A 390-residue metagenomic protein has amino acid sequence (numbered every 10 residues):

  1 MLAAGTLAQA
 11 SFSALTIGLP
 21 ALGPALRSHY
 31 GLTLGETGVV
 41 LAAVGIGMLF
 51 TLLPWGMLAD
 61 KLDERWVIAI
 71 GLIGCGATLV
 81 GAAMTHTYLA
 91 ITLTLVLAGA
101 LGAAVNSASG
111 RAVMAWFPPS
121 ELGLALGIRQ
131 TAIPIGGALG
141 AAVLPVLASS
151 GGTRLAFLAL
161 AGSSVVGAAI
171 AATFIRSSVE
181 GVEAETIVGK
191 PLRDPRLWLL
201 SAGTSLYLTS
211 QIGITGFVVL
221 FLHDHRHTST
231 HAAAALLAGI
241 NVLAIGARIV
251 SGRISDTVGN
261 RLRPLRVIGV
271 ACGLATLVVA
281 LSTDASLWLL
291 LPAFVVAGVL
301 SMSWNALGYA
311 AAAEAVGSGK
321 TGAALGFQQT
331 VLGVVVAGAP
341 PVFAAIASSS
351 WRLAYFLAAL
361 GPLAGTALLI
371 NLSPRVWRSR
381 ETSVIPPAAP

Functional and structural regions predicted by a protein language model:
I17, G45-L53, G137-A138, N241-I245 (+2 more regions): Residue-level signature of mid-helix packing/kink "hotspots" within the transmembrane helices of 12-pass Major
L19-P20, R196-N241, I245: Extracytoplasmic gate region of multi-pass secondary transporters
F50-H86: Conserved MFS/SLC helix-loop-helix module at the cytosolic interface between two early adjacent transmembrane helices
K61-G71, T257-V270: Cytoplasmic membrane-interface "Motif A"-like loop-to-helix N-cap segments of 12-TM Major Facilitator Superfamily
T94-I133: Cytoplasmic helix-loop-helix junction between adjacent transmembrane helices in 12-TM secondary transporters
I128-I175: Helix-loop-helix hairpin linking two adjacent transmembrane segments in secondary transporters
R261-G308: C-terminal transmembrane helical hairpin of 12-TM major facilitator-type secondary transporters
A315-S348: A late C-terminal transmembrane helix in Major Facilitator Superfamily
